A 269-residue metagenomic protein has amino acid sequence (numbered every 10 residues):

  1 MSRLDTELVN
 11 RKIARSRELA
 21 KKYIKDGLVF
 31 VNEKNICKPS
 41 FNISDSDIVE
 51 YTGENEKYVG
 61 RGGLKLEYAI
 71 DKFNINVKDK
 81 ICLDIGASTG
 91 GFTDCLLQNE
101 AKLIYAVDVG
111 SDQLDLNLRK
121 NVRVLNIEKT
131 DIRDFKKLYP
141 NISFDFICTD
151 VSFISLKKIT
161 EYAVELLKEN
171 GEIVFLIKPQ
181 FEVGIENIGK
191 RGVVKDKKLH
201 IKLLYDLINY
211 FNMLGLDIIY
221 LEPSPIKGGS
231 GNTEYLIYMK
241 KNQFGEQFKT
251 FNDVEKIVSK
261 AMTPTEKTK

Functional and structural regions predicted by a protein language model:
M1-D47, I81: A basic, amphipathic helix-loop patch mediating RNA/tRNA/ribosome contacts
R61-K80: Conserved alpha-helix/loop element of class I SAM-dependent methyltransferases that forms part of the SAM/SAH-binding
K78-S88: Conserved class I S-adenosyl-L-methionine
T89-A101: Conserved SAM-binding loop of SAM-dependent methyltransferases across substrates and taxa, primarily the Class I
Y105-K158: S-adenosyl-L-methionine
K157-V174: A short glycine-rich, Lys/Arg-flanked "PGG" loop and its adjoining helix->strand segment in the class I
P179-K195: Short, glycine-/aromatic-enriched active-site segment of Class I SAM-dependent methyltransferases
T233-K269: Flexible, glycine-/basic-rich loop-and-beta segments that form/coincide with the SAM-dependent methyltransferase
